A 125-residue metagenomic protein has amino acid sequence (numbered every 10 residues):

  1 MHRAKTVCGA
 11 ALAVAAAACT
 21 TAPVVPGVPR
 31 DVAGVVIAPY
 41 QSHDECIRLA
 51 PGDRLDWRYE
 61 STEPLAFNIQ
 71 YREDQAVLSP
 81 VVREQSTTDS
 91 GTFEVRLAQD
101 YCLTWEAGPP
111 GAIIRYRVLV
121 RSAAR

Functional and structural regions predicted by a protein language model:
M1-A17: Sec-dependent bacterial lipoprotein signal peptides
T20-R125: Acidic, Ser/Thr/Pro
